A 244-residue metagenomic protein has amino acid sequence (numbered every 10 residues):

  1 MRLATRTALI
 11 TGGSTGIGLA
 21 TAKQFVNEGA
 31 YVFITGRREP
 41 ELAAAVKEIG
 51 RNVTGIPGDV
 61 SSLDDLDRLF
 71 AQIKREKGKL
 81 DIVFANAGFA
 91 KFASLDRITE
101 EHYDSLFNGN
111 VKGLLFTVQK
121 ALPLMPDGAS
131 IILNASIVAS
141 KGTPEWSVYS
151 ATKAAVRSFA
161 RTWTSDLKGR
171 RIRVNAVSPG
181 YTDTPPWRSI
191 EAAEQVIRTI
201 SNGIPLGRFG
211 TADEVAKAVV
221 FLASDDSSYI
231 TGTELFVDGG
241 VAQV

Functional and structural regions predicted by a protein language model:
T7, S14-T15: Conserved glycine-rich cofactor-binding loop
S94-L95, T99-F107, V196-I200: Substrate-binding pocket helix/loop in short-chain dehydrogenase/reductase
D96, K141-S147, G207, D225: Active-site loop immediately N-terminal to the catalytic Tyr-X3-Lys motif of short-chain dehydrogenase/reductase
E100, A176, R198-D226, I230 (+1 more regions): C-terminal helical subdomain
V118, T152, A160: Active-site helix of classical SDR
P123-L124, S165-G169, S228: Alpha-helical segment proximal to the catalytic Tyr-Lys
S136: Residue(s) in the substrate-gating loop at a strand-loop-helix junction that position the organic substrate next
